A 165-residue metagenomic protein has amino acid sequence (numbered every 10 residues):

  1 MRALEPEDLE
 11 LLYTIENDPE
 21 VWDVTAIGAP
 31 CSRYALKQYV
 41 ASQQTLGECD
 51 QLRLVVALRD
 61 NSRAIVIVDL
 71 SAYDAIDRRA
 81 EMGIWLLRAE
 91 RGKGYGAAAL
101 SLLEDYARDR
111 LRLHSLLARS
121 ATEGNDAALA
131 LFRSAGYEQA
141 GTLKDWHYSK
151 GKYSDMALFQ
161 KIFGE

Functional and structural regions predicted by a protein language model:
M1-A89, Y153-S154, K161-G164: GNAT-family acyltransferases
L4, Y106-R108, Y137: Conserved hydrophobic/aromatic "anchor" residues that stabilize well-ordered secondary structure elements
E90, H147-Y148: PDZ/PDZ-like domain micro-motif
G92-Y106, D126-S134: Conserved acetyl-CoA-binding loop-helix of GNAT-fold acetyltransferases
K93, E104, L117, G151-K161: Accessory recognition modules or surfaces
D109-A121: Conserved GNAT acetyl-CoA-binding A-motif
A118-L129, W146-H147: Conserved beta-strand-loop-alpha-helix junction that forms the acyl-donor binding cleft
R133-L143: Conserved acetyl-CoA-binding loop of GNAT-fold acetyltransferases
